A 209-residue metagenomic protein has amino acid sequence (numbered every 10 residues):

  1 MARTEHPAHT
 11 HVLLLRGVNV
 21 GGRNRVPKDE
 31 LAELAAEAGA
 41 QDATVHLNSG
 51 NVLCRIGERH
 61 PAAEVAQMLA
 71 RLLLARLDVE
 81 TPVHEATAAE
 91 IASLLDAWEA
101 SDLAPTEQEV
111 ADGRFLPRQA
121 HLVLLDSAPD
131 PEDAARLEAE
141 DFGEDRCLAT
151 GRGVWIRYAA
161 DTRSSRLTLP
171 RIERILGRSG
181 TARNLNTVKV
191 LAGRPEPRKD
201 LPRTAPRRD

Functional and structural regions predicted by a protein language model:
A2-D209: Surface-exposed, charge/polar-rich loops and edge strands
